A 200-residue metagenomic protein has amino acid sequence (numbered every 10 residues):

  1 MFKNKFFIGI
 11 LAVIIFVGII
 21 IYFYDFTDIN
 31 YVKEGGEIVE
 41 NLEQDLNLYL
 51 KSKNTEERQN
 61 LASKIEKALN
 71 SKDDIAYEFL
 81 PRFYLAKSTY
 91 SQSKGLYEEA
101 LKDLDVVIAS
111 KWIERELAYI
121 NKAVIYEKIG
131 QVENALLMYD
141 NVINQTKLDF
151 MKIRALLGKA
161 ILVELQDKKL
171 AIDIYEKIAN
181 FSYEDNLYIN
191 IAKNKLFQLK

Functional and structural regions predicted by a protein language model:
M1-L50, L61-N70: Long, contiguous interaction/recruitment modules in multidomain scaffold/adaptor proteins
I38, D45, R82-Y84, Y119 (+2 more regions): TPR repeat positional signature
E43, R82, K87-T89, V124 (+2 more regions): Residue-level recognition of tetratricopeptide repeat
L69-F79, I108-E116, I143-K152, A179-I191: Short solvent-exposed coil/turn linkers within tandem alpha-helical repeat scaffolds
Q92-K94, I129, L165-Q166: Structural motif corresponding to the intra-repeat A-B loop/turn of tetratricopeptide repeats
K169-K200: Terminal, low-structured helical/coil segments at or just beyond the last alpha-helical repeat
